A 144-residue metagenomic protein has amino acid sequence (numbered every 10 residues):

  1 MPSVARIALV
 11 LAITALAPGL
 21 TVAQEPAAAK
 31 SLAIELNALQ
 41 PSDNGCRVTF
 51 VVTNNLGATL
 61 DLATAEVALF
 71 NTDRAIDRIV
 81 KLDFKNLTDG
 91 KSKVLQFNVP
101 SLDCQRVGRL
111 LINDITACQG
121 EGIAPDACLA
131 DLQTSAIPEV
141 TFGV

Functional and structural regions predicted by a protein language model:
M1-L9: Bacterial N-terminal signal peptides that target proteins for export
A8-P18: Bacterial N-terminal signal peptides
V22-P41, D126-V144: Transition segment at domain starts
Q24-I76: N-terminal secretory signal peptides
L32-N37, V51, R78-D83, V94-F97 (+1 more regions): Short structured motifs
L39, N55, T72, L87 (+2 more regions): Generic structural motif
F70-R106: Intrinsically disordered, low-complexity Pro/Gly/Ser/Thr-rich segments with frequent PxxP/GP/PP motifs and embedded
S101-V144: Terminal connector regions
